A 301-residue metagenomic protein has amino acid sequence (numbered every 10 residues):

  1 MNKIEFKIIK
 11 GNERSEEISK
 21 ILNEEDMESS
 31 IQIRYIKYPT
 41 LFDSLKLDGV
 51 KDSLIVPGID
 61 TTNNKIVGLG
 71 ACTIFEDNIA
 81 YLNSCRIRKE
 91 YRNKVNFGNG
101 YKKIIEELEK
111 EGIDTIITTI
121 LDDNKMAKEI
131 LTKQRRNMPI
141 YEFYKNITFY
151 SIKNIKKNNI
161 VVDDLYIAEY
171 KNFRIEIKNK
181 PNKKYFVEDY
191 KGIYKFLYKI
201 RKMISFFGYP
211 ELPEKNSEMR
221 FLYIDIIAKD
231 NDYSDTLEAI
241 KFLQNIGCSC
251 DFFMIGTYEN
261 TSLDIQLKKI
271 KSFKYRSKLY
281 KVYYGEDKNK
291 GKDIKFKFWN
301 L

Functional and structural regions predicted by a protein language model:
M1-K51, P57-D60, K65-I66, Y81 (+3 more regions): Short amphipathic alpha-helix that is part of the acyltransferase structural core
I9, C85, E90, L121 (+1 more regions): Short strand-loop junctions, especially beta-strand C-caps/beta-turns that link beta-sheets to coils or alpha-helices
S53, K110-I113, C248-F252: Short, high-confidence coil segments that cap the C-terminus of an alpha-helix and link into the following beta-strand
S53-P57, N64-I74, Y81, R86 (+1 more regions): Conserved beta-strand in the GNAT
V56, I74, I79, V95 (+1 more regions): Internal, well-ordered alpha/beta segment that forms a basic, Gly-enriched binding/recognition surface
I74-F75, S84-R88, L121-D123, Y258: An acidic- and aromatic-residue-enriched active-site/binding cleft used to recognize and process polar
I87, N93-L108, D232-N245: Conserved acetyl-CoA-binding loop-helix of GNAT-fold acetyltransferases
I120-N158, I177-L301: Active-site/acyl-donor-binding loops of N-acyltransferases
